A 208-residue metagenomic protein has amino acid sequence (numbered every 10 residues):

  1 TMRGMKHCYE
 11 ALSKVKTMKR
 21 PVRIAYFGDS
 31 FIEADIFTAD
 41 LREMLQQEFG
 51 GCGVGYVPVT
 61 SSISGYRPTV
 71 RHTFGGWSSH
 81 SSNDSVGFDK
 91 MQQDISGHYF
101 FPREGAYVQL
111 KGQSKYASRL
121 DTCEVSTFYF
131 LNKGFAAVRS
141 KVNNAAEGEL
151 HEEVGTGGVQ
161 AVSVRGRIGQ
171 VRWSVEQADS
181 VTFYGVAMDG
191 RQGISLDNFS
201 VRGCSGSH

Functional and structural regions predicted by a protein language model:
T1-Y26, P102-E104: Membrane/wall-proximal cationic-aromatic binding patches
V22-I32, G206: Second-shell loop/turn segments in exported
E33-K141, H151-H208: Conserved SGNH/GDSL esterase-like catalytic core that processes O-acyl groups on lipids and polysaccharides
N143-A145: Extracellular and organelle-lumenal recognition/adhesion modules and their flexible linkers in secreted
